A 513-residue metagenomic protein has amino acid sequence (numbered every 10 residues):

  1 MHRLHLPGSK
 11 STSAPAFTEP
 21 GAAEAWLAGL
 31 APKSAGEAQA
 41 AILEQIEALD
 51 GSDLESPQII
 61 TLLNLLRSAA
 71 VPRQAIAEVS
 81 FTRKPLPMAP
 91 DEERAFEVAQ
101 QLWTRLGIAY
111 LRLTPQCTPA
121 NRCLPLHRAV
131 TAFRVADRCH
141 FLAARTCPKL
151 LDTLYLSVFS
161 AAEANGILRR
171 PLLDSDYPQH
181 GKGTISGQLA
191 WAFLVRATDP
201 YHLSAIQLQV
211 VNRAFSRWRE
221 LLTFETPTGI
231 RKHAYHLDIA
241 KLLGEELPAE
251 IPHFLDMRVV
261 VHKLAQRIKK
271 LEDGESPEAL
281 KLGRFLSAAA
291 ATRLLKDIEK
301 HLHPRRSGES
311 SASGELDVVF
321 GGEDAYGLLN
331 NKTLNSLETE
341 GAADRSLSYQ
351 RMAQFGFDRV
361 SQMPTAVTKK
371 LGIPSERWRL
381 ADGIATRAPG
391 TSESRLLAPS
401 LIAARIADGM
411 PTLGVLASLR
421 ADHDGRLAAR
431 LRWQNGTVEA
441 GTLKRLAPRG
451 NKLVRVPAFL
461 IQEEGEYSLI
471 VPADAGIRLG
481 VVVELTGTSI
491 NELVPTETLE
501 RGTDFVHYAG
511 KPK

Functional and structural regions predicted by a protein language model:
H2-R196: Long, leucine/valine-rich, helix-dominated scaffolding and oligomerization segments
A164-G409, L413-K513: Extended repeat-based interaction scaffolds and adjacent low-complexity, acidic/S/T/P-biased segments that form broad
